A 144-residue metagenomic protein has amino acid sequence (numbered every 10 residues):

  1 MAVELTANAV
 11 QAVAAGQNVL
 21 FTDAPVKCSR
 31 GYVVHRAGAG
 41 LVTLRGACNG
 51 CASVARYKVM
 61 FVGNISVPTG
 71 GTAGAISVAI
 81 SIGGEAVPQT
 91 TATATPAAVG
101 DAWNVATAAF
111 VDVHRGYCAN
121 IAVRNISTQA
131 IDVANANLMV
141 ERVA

Functional and structural regions predicted by a protein language model:
M1-A144: Extracellular jelly-roll beta-sandwich "head" domains, especially the C-terminal globular C1q domain
